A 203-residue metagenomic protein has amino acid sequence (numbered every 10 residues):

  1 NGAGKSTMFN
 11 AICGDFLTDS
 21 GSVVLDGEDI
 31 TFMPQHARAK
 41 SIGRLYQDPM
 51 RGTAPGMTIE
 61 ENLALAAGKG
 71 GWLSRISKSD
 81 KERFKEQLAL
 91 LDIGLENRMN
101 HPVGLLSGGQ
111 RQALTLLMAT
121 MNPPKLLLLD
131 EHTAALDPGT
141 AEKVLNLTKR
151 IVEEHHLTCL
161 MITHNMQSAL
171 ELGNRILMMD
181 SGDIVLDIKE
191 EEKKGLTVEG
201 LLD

Functional and structural regions predicted by a protein language model:
C13: Helix-to-loop junction immediately C-terminal to a conserved catalytic motif
G21-E28, I188: Conserved ABC transporter NBD signature motif
D29-G43, L73-S77, K193-E199: ABC ATPase NBD coupling module
M57-K69: Q-loop/switch helix immediately C-terminal to the Walker
M121-K125: A short, proline-enriched helix->beta-strand linker immediately N-terminal to the Walker B motif in ABC-type P-loop
L127-D130: Catalytic Walker B motif of ABC-type/P-loop ATPase nucleotide-binding domains
T163-H164: H-loop/switch region of ABC-family ATPase nucleotide-binding domains
D183-D203: Conserved beta-strand-loop-alpha-helix hinge in the C-terminal portion of ABC ATPase nucleotide-binding domains
